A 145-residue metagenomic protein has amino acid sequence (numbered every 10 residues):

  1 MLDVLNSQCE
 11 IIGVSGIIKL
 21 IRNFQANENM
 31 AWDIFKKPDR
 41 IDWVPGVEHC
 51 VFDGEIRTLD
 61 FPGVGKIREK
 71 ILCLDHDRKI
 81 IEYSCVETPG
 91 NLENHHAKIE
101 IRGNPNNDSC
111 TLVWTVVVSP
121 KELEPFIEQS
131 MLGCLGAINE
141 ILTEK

Functional and structural regions predicted by a protein language model:
M1-V51: Hydrophobic ligand-binding cavity/cleft-lining segments
I11-V14, V51-G54, L74-H76, N104-N107: Short, ordered beta-strand-loop transition motifs
I17-K19, G65-K70, L92-K98: Short, surface-exposed coil-to-beta transition loops
I21-Q25, T58-D60, K70, E100: Generic structural detector for well-ordered beta-strands
E28-N29, L72-R78, I101-T111: A short, structured loop/turn motif at beta-sheet edges
M30-F35, R40-I41, R57, I71 (+3 more regions): Hydrophobic pocket/interface hotspot
R78-V86: Short, solvent-exposed secondary-structure boundary/capping segments
V86-E144: Beta-strand/loop substructures that line and gate deep hydrophobic ligand-binding cavities in soluble
